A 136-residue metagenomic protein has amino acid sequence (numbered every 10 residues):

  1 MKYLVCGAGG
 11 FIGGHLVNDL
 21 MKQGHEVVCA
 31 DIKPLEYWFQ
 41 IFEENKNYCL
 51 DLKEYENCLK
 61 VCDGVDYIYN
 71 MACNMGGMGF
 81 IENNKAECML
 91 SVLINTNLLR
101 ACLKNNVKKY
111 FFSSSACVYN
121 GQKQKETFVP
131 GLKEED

Functional and structural regions predicted by a protein language model:
M1-D136: N-terminal Rossmann-like NAD(P)+-binding domain of SDR-like oxidoreductases, especially those catalyzing
